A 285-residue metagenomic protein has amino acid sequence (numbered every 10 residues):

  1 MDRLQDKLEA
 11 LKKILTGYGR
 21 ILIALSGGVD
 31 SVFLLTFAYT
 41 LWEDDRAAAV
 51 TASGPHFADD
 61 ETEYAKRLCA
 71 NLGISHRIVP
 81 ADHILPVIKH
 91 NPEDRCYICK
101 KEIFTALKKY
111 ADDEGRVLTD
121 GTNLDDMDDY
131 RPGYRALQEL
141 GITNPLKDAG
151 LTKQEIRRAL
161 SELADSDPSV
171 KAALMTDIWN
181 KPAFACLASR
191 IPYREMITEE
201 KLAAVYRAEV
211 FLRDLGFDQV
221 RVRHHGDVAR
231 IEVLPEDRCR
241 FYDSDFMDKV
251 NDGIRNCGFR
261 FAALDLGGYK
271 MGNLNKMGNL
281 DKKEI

Functional and structural regions predicted by a protein language model:
M1-E162, D214, A229, D245-F259 (+1 more regions): ATP-dependent adenylation/nucleotidyltransferase module used to activate substrates
G121-P132, S169-P182: Short, acidic (Asp/Glu-rich) active-site segment that either coordinates a divalent metal cofactor
R131-L163, D177-I285: AMP-forming adenylation/ATP pyrophosphatase catalytic core
